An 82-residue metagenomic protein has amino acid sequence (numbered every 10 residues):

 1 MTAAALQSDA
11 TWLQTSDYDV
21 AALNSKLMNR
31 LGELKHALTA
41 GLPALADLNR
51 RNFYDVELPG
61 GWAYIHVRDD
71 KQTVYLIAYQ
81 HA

Functional and structural regions predicted by a protein language model:
M1-E33: Arg/Lys-rich, positively charged N-terminal/basic patches that mediate binding to nucleic acids
A5-D9, A40, K71-Y75: A conserved beta-turn-beta hairpin within the catalytic core of GNAT-like acetyltransferases that forms part
E33-L42: Short proline/glycine- and basic residue-enriched helix-capping loop/turn segments at helix->loop/beta transitions
P43-A82: Basic/aromatic recognition patch in beta-strand/loop cores that engages polyanionic ligands
